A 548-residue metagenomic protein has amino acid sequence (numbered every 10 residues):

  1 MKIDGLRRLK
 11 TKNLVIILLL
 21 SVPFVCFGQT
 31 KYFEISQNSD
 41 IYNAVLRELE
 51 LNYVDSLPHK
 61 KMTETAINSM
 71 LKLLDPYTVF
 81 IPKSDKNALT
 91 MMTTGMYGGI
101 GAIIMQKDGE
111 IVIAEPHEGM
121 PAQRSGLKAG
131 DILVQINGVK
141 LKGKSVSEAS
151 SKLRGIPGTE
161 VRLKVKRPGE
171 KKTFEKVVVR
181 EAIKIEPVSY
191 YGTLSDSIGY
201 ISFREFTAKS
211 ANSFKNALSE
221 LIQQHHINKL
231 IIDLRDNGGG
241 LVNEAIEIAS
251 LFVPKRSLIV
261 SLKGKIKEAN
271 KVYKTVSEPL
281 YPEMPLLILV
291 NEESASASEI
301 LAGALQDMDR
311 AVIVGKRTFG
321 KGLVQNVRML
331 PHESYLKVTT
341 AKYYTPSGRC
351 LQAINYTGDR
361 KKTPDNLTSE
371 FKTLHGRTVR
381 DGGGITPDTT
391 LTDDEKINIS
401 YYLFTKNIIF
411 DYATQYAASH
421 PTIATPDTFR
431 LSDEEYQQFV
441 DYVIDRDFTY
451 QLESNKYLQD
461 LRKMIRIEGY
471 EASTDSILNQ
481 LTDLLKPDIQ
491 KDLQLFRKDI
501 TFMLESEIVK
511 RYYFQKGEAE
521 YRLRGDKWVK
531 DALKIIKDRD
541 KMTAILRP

Functional and structural regions predicted by a protein language model:
M1-F33: Bacterial Sec-dependent N-terminal signal peptides
G28-N38, Y42-H59, P82, V112-E115 (+3 more regions): Cleft-lining beta-strand/loop regions that shape enzyme active-site pockets
Y53-A114, G158-Y190, L523-L533, K541-P548: Extended, small/polar residue-biased N-terminal targeting/export presequences and adjacent propeptide/linker tracts
E115, K144, V177, T339 (+3 more regions): Short linear motifs in exposed loops
G130-I132: Structural motif
I136-N137, G382: Residue-level recognition of conserved beta-strand edge/terminus positions
A297, D309, K316, G320-R377 (+1 more regions): Polar, glycine-rich mid-to-C-terminal structural blocks that act as macromolecule-binding/assembly scaffolds
C350-L351, N355-P548: Conserved functional hotspot residues or short segments at active or partner-binding sites across diverse domains
